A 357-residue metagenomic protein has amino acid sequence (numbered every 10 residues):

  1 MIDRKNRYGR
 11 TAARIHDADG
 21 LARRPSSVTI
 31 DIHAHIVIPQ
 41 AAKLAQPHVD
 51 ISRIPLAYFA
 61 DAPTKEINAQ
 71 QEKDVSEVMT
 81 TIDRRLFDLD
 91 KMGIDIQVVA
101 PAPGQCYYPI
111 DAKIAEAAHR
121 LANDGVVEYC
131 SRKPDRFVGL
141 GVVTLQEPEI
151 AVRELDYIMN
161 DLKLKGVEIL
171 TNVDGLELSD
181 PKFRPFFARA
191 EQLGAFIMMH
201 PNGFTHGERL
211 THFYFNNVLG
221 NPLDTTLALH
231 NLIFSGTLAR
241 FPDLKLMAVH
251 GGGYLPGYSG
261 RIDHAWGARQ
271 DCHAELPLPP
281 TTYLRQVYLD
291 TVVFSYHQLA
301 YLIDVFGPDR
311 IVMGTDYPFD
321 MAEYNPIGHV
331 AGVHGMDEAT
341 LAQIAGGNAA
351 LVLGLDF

Functional and structural regions predicted by a protein language model:
I2-V28, I32, P39-I96, D124-R132 (+6 more regions): Mid-to-C-terminal alpha-helical segments outside catalytic/metal-binding sites
R4, C130, P134-R136, E154-V312: Catalytic pocket-lining loop regions of alpha/beta-barrel enzymes, especially the amidohydrolase/enolase/GH5 lineages
I38-P39, V167: Carbohydrate transferase catalytic cores enriched for Leloir-type hexosyltransferases
E66-E77, L86-I110, R136-T144, K165-I169: Divalent metal-dependent hydrolysis catalytic cores, especially in the metallo-beta-lactamase
I82, H119-N123, A151, L155 (+2 more regions): Aromatic/hydrophobic pocket-lining residues that form the small-molecule binding cavity in soluble enzyme cores
A102-A118, E149, H212-F215: Surface-exposed, active-site-proximal loop segments in enzymatic domains
C106-Y108, A151, T205-H212, M321-E323: Short acidic/His/Gly/Ser-rich catalytic and metal-binding motifs that mark active-site loops of diverse hydrolases
L145, P201-T205, Y317-F319: Short glycine-enriched loops at secondary-structure junctions
